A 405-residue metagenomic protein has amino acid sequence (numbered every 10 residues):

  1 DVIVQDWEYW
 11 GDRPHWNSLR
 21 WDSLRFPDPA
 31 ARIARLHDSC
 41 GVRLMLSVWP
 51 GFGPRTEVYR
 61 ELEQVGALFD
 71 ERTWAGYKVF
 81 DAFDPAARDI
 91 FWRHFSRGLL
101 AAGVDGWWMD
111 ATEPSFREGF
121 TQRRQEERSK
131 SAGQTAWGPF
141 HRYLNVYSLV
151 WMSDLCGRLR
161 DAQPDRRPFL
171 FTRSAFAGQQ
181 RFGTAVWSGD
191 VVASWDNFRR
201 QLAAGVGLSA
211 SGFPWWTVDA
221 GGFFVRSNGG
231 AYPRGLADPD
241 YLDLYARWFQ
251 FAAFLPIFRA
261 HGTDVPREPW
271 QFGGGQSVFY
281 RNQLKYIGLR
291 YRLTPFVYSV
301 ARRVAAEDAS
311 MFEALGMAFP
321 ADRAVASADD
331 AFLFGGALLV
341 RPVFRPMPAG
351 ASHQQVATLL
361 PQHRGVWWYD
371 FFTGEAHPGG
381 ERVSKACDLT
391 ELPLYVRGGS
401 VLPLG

Functional and structural regions predicted by a protein language model:
D1-G398: Catalytic-domain carbohydrate-binding cleft regions of carbohydrate-active enzymes
L402-G405: Edge strands and adjacent loops of beta-rich recognition modules
